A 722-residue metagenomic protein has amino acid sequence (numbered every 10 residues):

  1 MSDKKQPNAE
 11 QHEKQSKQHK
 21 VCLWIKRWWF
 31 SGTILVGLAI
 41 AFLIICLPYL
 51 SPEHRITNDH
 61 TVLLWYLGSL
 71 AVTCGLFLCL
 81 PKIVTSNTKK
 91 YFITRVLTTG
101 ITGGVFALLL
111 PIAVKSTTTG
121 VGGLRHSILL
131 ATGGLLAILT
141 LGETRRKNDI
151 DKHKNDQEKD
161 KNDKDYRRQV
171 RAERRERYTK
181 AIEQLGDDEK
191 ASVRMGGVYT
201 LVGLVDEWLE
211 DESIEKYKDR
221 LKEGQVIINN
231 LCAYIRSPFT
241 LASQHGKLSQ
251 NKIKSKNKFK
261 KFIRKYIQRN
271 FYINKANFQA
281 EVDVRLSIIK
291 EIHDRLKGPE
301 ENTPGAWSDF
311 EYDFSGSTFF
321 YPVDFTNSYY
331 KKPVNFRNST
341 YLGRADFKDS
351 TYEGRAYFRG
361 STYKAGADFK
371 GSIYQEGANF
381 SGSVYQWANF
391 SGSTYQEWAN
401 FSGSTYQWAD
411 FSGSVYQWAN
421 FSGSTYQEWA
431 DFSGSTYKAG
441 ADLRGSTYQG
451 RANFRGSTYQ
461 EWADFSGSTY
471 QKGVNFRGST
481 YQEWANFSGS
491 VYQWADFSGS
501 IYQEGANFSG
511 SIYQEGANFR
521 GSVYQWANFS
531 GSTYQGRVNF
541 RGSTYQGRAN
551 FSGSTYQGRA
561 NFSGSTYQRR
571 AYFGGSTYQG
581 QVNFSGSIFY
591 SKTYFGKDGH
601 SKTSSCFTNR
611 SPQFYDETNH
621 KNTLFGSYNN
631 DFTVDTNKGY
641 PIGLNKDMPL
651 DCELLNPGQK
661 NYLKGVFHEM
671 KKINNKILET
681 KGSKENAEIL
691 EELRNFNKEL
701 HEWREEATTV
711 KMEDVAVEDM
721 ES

Functional and structural regions predicted by a protein language model:
M1-L139: Short hydrophobic membrane-inserting helices
G75-F77, V84, V114-E207: Membrane-proximal alpha-helical anchors
E158, I263-Y266: Short amphipathic alpha-helical segments, especially helix-boundary/capping motifs
K164-R167, R175-M195, Y199-V202, D206-S243 (+3 more regions): N-terminal leader/targeting and pre-domain segments
